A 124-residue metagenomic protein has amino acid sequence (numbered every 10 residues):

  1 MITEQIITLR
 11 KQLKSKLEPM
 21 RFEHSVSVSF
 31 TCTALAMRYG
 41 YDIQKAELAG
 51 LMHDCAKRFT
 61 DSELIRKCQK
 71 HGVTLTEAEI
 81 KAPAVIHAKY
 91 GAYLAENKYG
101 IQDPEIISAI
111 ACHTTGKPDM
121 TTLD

Functional and structural regions predicted by a protein language model:
M1-E4: Non-catalytic interface/linker regions that flank or bridge core catalytic/transmembrane domains
T8-K16, T33-D124: Divalent metal-dependent catalytic cores for phosphoryl transfer on phosphate-bearing substrates
E23-H24: N-terminal glycine-rich anion-binding loops that anchor highly charged ligand groups
